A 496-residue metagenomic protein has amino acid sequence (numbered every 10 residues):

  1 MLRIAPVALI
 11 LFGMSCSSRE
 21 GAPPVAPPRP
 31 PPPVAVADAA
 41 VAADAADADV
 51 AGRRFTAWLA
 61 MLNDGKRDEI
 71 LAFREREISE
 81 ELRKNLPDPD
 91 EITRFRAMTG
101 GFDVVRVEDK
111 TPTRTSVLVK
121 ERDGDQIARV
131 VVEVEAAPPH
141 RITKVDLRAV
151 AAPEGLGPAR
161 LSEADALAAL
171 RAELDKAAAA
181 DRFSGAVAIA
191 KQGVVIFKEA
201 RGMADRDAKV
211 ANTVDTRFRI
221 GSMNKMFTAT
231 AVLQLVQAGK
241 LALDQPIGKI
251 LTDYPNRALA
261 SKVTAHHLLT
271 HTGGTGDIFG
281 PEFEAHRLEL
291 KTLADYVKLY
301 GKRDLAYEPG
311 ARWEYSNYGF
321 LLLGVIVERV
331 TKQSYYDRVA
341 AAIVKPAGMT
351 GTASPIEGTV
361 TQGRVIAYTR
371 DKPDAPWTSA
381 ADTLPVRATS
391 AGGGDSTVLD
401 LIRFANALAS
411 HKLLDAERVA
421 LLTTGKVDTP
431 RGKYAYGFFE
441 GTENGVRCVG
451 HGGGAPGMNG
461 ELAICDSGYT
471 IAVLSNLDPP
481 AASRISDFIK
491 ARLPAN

Functional and structural regions predicted by a protein language model:
G13-S15: C-terminal motif of bacterial Sec signal peptides marking the signal peptidase cleavage site
S17-R19: Bacterial signal peptide processing site
P24-D68, A152-A168, R312: Short, low-complexity N-terminal intrinsically disordered segments enriched in polar/charged residues
G52-E77, E81, D175-A180, S184: Short acidic-aromatic low-complexity motifs
D64-T113: Short solvent-exposed beta->alpha transition segments
S79, A178-A186, A208-H267, Y307-Y318 (+2 more regions): Short active-site loop at a secondary-structure junction that contains or immediately precedes the catalytic residue(s)
E163-I220: Short, conserved catalytic-motif segment at the N-terminal edge
A200, D205, A258-P456, G460: Short, surface-exposed loop or secondary-structure junction motifs that flank catalytic or metal-binding residues
